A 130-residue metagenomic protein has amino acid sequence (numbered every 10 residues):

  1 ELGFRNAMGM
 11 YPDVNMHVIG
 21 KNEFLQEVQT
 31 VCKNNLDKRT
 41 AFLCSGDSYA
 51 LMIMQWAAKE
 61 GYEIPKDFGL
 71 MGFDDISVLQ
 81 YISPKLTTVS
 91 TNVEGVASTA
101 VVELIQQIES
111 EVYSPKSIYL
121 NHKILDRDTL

Functional and structural regions predicted by a protein language model:
E1-L130: Bacterial carbohydrate/catabolite-sensing allosteric modules
